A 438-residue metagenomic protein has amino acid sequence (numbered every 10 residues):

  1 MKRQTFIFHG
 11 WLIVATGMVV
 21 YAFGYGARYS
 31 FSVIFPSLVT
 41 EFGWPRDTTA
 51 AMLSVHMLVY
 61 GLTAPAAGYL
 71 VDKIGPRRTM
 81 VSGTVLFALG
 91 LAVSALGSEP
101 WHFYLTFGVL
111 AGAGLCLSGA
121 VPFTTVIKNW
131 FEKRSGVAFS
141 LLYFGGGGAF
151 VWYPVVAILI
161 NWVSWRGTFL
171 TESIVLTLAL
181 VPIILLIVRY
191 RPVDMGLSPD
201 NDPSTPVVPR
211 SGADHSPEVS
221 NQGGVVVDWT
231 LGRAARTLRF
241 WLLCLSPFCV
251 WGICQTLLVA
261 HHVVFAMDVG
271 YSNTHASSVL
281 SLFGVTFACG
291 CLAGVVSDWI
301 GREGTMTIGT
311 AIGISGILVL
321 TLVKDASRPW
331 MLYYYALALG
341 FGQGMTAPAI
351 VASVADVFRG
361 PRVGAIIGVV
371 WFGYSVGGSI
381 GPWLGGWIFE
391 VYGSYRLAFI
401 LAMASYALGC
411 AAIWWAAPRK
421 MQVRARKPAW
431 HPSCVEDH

Functional and structural regions predicted by a protein language model:
A22, H102-S118, C249, M331-M345: Hydrophobic core of transmembrane alpha-helices in multi-pass small-molecule transporters, especially MFS/SLC-type
F31-F35, G232-C291, G381: Extracytoplasmic gate region of multi-pass secondary transporters
L38, L117-F131, M345-F358: Intracellular juxtamembrane helix-capping segments at the cytosolic ends of symmetry-related transmembrane helices
T63-G75, G290-G301, E390: Helix-to-loop junctions at the C-terminal end of transmembrane segments in multipass secondary transporters
V85-S98, I312-D325: C-terminal ends and interior cores of transmembrane alpha-helices in multi-pass membrane transporters/permeases
G108-F144: Cytoplasmic helix-loop-helix junction between adjacent transmembrane helices in 12-TM secondary transporters
E132-P154, W371-G381: Glycine-rich segments within core transmembrane alpha-helices of 12-TM secondary carriers
G145-V193: Helix-loop-helix hairpin linking two adjacent transmembrane segments in secondary transporters
